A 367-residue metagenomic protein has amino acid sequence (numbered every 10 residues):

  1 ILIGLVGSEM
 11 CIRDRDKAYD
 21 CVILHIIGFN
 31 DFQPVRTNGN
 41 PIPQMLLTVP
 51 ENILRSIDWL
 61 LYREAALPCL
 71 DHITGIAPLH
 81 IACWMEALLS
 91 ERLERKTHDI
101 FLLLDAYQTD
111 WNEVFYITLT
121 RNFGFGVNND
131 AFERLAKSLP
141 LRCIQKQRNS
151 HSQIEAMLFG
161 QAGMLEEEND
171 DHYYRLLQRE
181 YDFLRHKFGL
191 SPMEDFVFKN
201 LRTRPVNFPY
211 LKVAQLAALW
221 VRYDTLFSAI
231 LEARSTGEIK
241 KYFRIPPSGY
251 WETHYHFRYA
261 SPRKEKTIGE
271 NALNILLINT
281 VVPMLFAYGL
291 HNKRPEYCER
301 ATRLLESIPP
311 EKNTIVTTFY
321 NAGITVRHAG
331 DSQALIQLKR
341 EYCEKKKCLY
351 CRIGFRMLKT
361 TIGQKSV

Functional and structural regions predicted by a protein language model:
I1-G7, I12: Single conserved hydrophobic/aromatic residue that forms the stacking wall/gate of nucleotide- or nucleobase-binding
I1-L2, L24, C351: Short, conserved catalytic/metal-binding motifs centered on acidic residues
S8-E9, F29-F32, A334-Q337: Short alpha-helical segments and helix-capping/turn motifs at coil-helix boundaries
A18-A82: Compact, glycine/acidic-enriched structural inserts
L88-A334, K347: Hydrophobic, aromatic-lined core segments that form the binding pocket/scaffold for planar heteroaromatic ligands
N321-V367: Acidic, carboxylate-rich catalytic segments that either coordinate divalent cations
